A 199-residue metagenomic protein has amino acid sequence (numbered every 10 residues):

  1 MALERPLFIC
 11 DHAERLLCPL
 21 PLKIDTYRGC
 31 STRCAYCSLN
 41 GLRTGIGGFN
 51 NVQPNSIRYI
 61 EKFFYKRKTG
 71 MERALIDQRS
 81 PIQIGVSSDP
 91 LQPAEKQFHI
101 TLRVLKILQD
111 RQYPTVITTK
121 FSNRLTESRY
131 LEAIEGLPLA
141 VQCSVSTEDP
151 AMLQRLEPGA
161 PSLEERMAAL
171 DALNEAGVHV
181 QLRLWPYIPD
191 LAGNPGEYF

Functional and structural regions predicted by a protein language model:
M1-Q142, E148-A151: Conserved Radical SAM active-site core
L20, R103-V104, A169, R183-Y187 (+1 more regions): Short, hydrophobic/aromatic alpha-helical segments in well-folded domains
H99-I100, E164, P195-F199: Charged helix-capping and loop-helix junction motifs
I107-Y113, A168-V180: A structural motif corresponding to the C-terminal end of an alpha-helix and its immediate exit/capping segment
E132-G136, E175, E197-F199: Short, surface-exposed basic-aromatic patches at helix termini and helix-loop junctions that form
M152-L156: Short acidic, glycine/proline-rich loop/turn micro-motifs
G159, A172-N194: Conserved strand-turn element in the central/C-terminal portion of the radical SAM core barrel that lines
S162-A168: Active-site glycine-rich loop that binds ribose-phosphate moieties when present
